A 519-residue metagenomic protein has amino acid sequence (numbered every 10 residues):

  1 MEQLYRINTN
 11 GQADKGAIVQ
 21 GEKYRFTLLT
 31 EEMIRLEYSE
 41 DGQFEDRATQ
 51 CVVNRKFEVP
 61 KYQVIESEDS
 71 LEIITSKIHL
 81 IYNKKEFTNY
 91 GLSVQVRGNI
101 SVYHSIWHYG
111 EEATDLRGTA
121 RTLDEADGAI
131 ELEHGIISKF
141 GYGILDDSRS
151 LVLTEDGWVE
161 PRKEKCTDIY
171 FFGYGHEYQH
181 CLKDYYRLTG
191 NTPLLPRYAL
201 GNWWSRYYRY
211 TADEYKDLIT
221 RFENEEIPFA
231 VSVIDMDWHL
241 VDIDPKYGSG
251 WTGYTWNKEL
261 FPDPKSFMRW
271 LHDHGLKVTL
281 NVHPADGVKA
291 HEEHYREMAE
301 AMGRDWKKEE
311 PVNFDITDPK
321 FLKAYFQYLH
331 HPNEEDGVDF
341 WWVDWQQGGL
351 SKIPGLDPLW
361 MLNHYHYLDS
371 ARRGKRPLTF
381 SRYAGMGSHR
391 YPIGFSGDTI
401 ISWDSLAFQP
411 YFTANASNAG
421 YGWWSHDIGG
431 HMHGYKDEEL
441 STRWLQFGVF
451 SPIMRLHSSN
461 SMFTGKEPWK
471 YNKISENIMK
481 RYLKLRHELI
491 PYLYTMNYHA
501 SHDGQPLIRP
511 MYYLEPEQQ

Functional and structural regions predicted by a protein language model:
E2-G11, K15-K23, T27, R221 (+3 more regions): Carbohydrate-binding surfaces of carbohydrate-active enzymes
L4, L29-E68: A low-complexity, Ser/Thr/Gly/Pro-enriched, surface-exposed linker/loop concept that marks segments flanking
L36-E37, F44-R47, I81-K84, Y90-G91 (+9 more regions): Short helix/loop capping segments that flank catalytic or ligand/cofactor-binding pockets
C51-L71, G110-D124, S249-P264, P311-P319 (+1 more regions): Aromatic/His-enriched, Gly/Pro-containing loop or helix-boundary segments that lie immediately adjacent to catalytic
Q63-A199, R206-Y207, A212, I219-N224: Catalytic and substrate-binding clefts that recognize carbohydrates or anionic sugar/phosphate headgroups
K77, G135, F222, L271 (+3 more regions): Conserved, mostly hydrophobic/aromatic
Y103, P228-M479, L514-P516: Aromatic- and carboxylate-enriched substrate-binding clefts and catalytic-loop regions of carbohydrate-active enzymes
N191-S205, M302-N313: N-terminal small/glycine-rich loop or linker at the start of catalytic domains across soluble metabolic enzymes
